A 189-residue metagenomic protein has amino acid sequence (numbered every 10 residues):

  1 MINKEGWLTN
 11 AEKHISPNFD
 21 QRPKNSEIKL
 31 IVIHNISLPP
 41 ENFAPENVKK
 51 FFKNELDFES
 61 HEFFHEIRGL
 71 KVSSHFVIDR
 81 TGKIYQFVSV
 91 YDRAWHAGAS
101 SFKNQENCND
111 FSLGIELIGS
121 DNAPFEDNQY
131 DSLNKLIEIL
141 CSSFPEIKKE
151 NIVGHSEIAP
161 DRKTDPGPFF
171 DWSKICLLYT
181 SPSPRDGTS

Functional and structural regions predicted by a protein language model:
M1-E106: N-terminal catalytic cores of peptidoglycan-degrading enzymes
M1-N10, E106, F111, S120-S181: Basic/polar, cationic surfaces and motifs that engage anionic cell-wall and phosphate/carboxylate ligands
K49-F51, A94, D131-S132, F169-D171 (+1 more regions): Glycine-rich, phosphate-binding/catalytic loops in enzymes
Y179-S189: Single conserved hydrophobic/aromatic residue that forms the stacking wall/gate of nucleotide- or nucleobase-binding
